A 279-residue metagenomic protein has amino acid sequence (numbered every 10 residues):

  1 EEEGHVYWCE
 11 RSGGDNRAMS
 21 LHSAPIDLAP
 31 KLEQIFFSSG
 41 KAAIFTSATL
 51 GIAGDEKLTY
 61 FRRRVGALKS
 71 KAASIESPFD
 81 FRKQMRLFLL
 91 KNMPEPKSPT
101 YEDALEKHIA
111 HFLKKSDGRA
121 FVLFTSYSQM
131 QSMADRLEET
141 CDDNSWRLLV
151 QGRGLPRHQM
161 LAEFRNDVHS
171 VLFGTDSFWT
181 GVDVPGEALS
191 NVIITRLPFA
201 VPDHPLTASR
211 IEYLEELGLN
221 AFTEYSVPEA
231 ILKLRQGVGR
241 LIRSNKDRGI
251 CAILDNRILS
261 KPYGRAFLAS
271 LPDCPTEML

Functional and structural regions predicted by a protein language model:
E1-L279: ASCE RecA-like P-loop NTPase motor cores that couple ATP hydrolysis to mechanical translocation on nucleic acids
